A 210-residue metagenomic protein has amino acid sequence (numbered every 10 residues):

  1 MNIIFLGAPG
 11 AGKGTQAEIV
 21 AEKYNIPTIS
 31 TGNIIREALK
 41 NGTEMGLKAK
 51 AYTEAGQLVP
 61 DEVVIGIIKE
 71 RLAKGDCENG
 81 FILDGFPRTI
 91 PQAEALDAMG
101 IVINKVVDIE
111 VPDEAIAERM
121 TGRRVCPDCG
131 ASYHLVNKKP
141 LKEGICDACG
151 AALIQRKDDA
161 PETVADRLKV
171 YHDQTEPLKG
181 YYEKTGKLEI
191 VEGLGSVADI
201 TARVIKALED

Functional and structural regions predicted by a protein language model:
M1-D210: Glycine-rich phosphate-binding loop of ATP-dependent small-molecule kinases
